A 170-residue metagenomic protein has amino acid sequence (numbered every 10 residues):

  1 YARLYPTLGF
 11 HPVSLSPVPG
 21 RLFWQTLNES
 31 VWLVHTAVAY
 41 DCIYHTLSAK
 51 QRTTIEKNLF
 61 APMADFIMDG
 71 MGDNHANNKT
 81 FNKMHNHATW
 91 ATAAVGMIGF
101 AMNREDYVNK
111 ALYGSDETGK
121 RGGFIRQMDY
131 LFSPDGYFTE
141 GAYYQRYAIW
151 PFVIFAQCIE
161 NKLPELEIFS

Functional and structural regions predicted by a protein language model:
Y1-S170: Aromatic-lined, polymer-binding surfaces characteristic of secreted/periplasmic polysaccharide-degrading enzymes
